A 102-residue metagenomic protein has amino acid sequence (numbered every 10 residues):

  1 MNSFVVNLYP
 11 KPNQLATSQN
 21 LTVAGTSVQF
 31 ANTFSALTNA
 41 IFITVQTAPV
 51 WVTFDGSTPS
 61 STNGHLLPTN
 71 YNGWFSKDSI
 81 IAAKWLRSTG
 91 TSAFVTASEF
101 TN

Functional and structural regions predicted by a protein language model:
M1, A16, T33, D55-P59 (+1 more regions): Intrinsically disordered, low-complexity segments
M1-G25, T89-N102: C-terminal interaction-tip segments
P12, N32-F34, I43, S88: Sterically constrained small-residue positions within well-ordered secondary structures of folded domains
Q14-L37, T62: Surface-exposed ligand/attachment interfaces on beta-rich extracellular proteins
L21, I43, V52, A83 (+1 more regions): Hydrophobic beta-strand residues in large extracellular and virion-surface proteins
T38-I41, S76-V95: Noncatalytic modules at the cell exterior or secretory-pathway interfaces, chiefly beta-strand-rich lectin/adhesion
T44-T62: Short, surface-exposed beta-strand/strand-loop-strand elements in extracellular ectodomains
T58-S76: An anionic, turn-rich surface loop/hairpin at beta-sheet edges that serves as a generic interaction/coordination patch
